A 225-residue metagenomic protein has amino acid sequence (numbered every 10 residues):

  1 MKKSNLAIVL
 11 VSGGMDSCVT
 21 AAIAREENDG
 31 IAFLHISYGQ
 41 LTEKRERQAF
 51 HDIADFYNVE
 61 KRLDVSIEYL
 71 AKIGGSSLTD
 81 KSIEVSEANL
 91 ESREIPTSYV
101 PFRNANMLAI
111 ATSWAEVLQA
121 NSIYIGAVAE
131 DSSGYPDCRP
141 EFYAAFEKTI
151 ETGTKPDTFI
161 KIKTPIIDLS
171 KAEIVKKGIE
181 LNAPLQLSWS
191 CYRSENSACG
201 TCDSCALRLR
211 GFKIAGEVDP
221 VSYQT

Functional and structural regions predicted by a protein language model:
M1-L181: ATP-dependent adenylation/nucleotidyltransferase module used to activate substrates
D64-S66, P184-Y192: Conserved S-adenosyl-L-methionine
A109, W189-R210: Local cysteine-cluster metal-coordination motifs and their immediate loop/turn environment, predominantly Fe-S cluster
T154, K213-G216: Short amphipathic alpha-helical interaction/hinge segments
A183, R210-I214: A polyampholytic, Gly/Pro-enriched intrinsically disordered region
S194-E195, G216-T225: Short cysteine/histidine-rich metal-coordination sites, predominantly Zn2+-binding motifs
